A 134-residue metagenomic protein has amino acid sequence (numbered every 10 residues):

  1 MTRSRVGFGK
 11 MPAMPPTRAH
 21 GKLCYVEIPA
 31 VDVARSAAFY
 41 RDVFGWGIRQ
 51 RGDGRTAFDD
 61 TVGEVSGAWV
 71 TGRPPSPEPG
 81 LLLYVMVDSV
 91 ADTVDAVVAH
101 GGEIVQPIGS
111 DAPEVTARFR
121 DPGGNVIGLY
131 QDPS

Functional and structural regions predicted by a protein language model:
R3-A37, E64-V65, L81-L83, P133-S134: N-terminal beta-strand motif that seeds the catalytic metal site of vicinal oxygen chelate
P15-R18, T71-P75, A99: A short alpha-helix capping/helix-coil boundary motif
V33, Y84-V126: Vicinal oxygen chelate
Y40: Catalytic core of tubulin tyrosine ligase-like
G45-R51, E103-I108: Short secondary-structure junctions
W46-G80, V126-D132: Conserved short beta-strand elements that form part of the metal-binding/catalytic scaffold of enzyme active sites
A99, Q131-S134: A beta-strand edge to alpha-helix "cap/lid" segment located at domain peripheries
